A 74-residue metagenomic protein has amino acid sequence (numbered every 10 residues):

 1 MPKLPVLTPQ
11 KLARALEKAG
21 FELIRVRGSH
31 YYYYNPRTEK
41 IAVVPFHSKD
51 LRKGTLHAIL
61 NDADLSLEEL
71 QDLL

Functional and structural regions predicted by a protein language model:
M1-L74: Basic nucleic-acid-binding interfaces
